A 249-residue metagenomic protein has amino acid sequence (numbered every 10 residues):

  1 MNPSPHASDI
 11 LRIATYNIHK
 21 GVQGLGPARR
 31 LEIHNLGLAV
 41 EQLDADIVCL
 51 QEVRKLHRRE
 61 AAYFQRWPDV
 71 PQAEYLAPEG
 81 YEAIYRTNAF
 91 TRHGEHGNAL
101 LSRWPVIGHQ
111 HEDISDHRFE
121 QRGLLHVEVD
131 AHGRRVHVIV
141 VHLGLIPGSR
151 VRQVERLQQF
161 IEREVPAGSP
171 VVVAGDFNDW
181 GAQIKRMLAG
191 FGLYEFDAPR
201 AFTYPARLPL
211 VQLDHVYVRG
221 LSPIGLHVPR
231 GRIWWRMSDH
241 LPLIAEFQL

Functional and structural regions predicted by a protein language model:
M1-P78, F90-N98, E155-Q159, L249: N-terminal, active-site-proximal structural segment of metallo-dependent hydrolase catalytic domains
P3-I13, H96-N98, S102-G108, E120-V140 (+1 more regions): Beta-strand-turn-beta hairpins that frame and shape the catalytic cleft of phosphate-ester-processing enzymes
N17-I18, E52-V53, V141-L143, P170 (+2 more regions): Active-site metal-binding loops of divalent metal-dependent hydrolases
K20-Q23, K55-R58, T91-G94, I146-G148 (+3 more regions): Active-site environment of divalent metal-dependent phosphoester hydrolases
V48-Q51, I84-T87, V172-D176, D197: Active-site neighborhood of phospho(di)ester-bond hydrolases with catalytic His/Asp-centered motifs
Y81-I114: Catalytic-core segment of enzymes that process non-peptidic bonds
R86-T91, S115-D116, F202, R230-I233: Short, solvent-exposed loop/turn elements at beta->coil junctions and helix N-caps that rim active or binding pockets
H111, E128, Q159-V172, F177-L249: Metal-dependent phosphoester-hydrolase catalytic domains
